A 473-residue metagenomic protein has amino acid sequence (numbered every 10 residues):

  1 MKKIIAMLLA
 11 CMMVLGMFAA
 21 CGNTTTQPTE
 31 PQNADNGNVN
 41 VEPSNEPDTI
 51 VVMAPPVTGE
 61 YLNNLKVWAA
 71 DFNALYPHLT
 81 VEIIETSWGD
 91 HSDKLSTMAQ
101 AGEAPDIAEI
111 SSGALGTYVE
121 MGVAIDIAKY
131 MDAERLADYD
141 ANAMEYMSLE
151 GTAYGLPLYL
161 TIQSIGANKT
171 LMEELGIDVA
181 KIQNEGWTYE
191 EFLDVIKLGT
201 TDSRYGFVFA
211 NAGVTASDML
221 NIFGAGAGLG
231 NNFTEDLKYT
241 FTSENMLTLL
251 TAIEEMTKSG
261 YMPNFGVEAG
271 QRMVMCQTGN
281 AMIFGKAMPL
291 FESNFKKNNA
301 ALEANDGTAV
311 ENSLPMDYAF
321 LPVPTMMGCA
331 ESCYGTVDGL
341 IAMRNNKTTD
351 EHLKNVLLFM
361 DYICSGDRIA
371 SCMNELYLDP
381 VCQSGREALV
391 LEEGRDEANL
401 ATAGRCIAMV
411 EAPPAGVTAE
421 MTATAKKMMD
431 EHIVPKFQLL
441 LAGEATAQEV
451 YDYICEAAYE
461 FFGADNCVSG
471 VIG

Functional and structural regions predicted by a protein language model:
A6, A19-T117, R135-L136, M327 (+3 more regions): Conserved N-terminal structural module of periplasmic/extracytoplasmic solute-binding proteins
L9, M13-M17: Hydrophobic core
C21, Y318-L321, M373-L441, A464-G473: Long, aromatic- and glycine/proline-rich binding clefts that accommodate carbohydrate-like moieties
G37-E42, S87, I110-S164, E173 (+4 more regions): Hinge/lid segment of periplasmic solute-binding proteins
W68-Y139, G155, T170, E174-G176 (+6 more regions): Extracytoplasmic "Venus flytrap"/periplasmic binding protein-like
A70, A74, E303-P380: Extracytoplasmic/periplasmic substrate-recognition and gating elements
L115-V123, A128, A143-I182, F209-E235 (+2 more regions): Periplasmic solute-binding protein
D194-L198, E235-V267: Glycine-centered hinge/linker elements that transmit conformational signals in sensory and ligand-binding systems
